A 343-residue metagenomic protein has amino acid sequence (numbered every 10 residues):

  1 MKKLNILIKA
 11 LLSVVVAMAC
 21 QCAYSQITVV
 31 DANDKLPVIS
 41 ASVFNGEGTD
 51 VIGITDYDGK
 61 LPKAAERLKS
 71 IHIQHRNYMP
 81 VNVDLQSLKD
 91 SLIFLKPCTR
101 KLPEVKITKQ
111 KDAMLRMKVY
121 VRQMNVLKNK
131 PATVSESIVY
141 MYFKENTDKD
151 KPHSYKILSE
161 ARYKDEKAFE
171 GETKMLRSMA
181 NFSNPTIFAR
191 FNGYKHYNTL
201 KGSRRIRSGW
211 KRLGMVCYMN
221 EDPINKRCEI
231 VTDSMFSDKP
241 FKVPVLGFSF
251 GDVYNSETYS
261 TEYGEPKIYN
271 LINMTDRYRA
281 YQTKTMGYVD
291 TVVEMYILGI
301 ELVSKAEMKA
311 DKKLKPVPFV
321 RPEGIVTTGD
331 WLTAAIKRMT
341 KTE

Functional and structural regions predicted by a protein language model:
M1-T28: Bacterial Sec-dependent N-terminal signal peptides
S25-K35, G59, I93, V105 (+1 more regions): A short, amphipathic beta-strand motif
N33-E47: Short, ordered, surface-exposed loop/turn motifs in non-cytosolic proteins
A41-N45, I71, I107: Hydrophobic beta-strand segments
T49-K60: Short, acidic Ser/Thr/Gly-rich low-complexity loop/linker segments typical of extracellular and cell-surface proteins
L61-K69: Short Pro-Gly-centered beta-turn/loop motif in secreted/extracellular proteins
H72-V83: A short, solvent-exposed loop/turn motif at the edges and junctions of modular extracellular/periplasmic domains
F94-E343: Surface-exposed, low-complexity/disordered segments and acidic/polar micro-motifs at processing/linker regions
